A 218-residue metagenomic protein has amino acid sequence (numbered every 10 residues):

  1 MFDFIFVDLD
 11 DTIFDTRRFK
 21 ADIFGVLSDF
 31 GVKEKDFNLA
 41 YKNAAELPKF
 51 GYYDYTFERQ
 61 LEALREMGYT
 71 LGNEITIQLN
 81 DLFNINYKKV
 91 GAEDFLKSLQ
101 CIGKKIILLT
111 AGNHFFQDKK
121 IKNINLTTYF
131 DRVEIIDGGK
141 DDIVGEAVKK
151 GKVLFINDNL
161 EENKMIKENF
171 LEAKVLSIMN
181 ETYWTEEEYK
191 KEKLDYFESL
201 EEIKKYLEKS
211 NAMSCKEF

Functional and structural regions predicted by a protein language model:
M1-K42: Active-site neighborhood of HAD-like aspartate-dependent phosphohydrolases
D8-L9, L109, I156, I178: Short hydrophobic segments within beta-strands
F19, V32-K35, N43-N80: A metal-dependent, Asp-based hydrolase signature
E58, I77-I107, D141: Short, acidic loop-to-helix structural element flanking the phosphoryl-transfer center in phosphate-processing enzymes
I107, N113-L154, N159-N169: Substrate-recognition "cap/lid" segment bordering the active-site pocket of phosphatases
R132-G138, L194-K205: Short acidic-hydrophobic, aromatic-tinged amphipathic segments that line or gate anion-handling sites
D141-G145, W184-E192, K205-K209: Short, charged, surface-exposed secondary-structure boundary motifs
F155-E198: Acidic, Mg2+-coordinating phosphoryl-transfer loop and its flanking beta/alpha structural elements, shared across
